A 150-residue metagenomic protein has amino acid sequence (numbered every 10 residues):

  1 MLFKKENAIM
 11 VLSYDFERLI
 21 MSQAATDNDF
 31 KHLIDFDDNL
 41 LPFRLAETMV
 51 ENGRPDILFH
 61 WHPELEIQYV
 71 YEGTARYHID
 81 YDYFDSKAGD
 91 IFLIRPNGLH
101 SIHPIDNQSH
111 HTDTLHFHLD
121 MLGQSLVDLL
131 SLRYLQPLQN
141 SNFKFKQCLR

Functional and structural regions predicted by a protein language model:
M1-I91, S131-L132, F143: Generic protein-terminus/edge-of-domain signal
A46-T48, V70, L115-H118, L138: Generic beta-structure capping elements
V50, T74, F84, L99 (+2 more regions): Generic "edge-of-domain/loop-turn" microfeature
V70-E72, R95, I105: A short, compositionally biased micro-patch
D90-L93, P137: Juxtamembrane helix-loop transition sites at the ends of transmembrane segments in multi-pass membrane proteins
N97-D120, V127-L130: Ligand-binding loop in jelly-roll beta-barrel domains
L119-R150: Alpha-helical bundle regulatory/interaction domains
